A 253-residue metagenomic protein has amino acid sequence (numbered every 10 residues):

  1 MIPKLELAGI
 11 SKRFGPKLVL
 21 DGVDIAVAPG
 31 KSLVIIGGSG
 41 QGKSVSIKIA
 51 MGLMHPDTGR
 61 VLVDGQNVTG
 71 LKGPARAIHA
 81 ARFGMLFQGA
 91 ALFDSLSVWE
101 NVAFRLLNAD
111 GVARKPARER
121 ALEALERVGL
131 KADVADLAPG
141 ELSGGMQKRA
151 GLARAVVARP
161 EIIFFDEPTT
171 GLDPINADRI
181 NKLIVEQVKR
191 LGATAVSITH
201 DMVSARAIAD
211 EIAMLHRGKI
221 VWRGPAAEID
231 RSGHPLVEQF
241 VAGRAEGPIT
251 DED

Functional and structural regions predicted by a protein language model:
M51: Helix-to-loop junction immediately C-terminal to a conserved catalytic motif
L96-F104: Short coil-to-helix segment of the ABC ATPase nucleotide-binding domain corresponding to the Q-loop/switch region
K115-D133: Conserved ABC ATPase "signature" region
A138-L142, M146: Conserved ABC ATPase signature
R159: Conserved catalytic motifs of ABC-family nucleotide-binding domains
I163-D166: Catalytic Walker B motif of ABC-type/P-loop ATPase nucleotide-binding domains
